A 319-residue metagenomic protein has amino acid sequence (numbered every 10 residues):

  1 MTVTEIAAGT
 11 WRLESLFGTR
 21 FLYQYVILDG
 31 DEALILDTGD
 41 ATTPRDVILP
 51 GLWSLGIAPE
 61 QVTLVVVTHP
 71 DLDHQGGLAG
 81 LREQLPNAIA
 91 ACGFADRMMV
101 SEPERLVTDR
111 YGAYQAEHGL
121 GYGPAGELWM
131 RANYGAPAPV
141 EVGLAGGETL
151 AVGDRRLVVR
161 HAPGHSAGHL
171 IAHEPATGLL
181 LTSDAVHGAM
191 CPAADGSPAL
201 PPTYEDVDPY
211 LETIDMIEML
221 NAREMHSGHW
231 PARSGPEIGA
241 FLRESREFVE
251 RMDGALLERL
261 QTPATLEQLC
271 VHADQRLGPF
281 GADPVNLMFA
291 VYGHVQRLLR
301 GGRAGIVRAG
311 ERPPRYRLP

Functional and structural regions predicted by a protein language model:
T2-E5, D46, W53, E60-T63 (+10 more regions): A structural signal for the main folded, soluble domain(s) of proteins
T2-I57, A172-G188: Conserved beta-strand hairpin/beta-sheet module of binuclear metal-dependent hydrolase folds, prominently
E5-W11, E127-N133, G153-R155: Short Pro/Gly-enriched beta-strand edge/turn motifs at strand-loop
G9, I27, D37, H69 (+9 more regions): Divalent metal-coordination and catalytic microenvironments
A33, D40-T43, R156-L242, E247-F248: Metallo-beta-lactamase
D40-R45, W53-L150: Active-site HxH/HxHxD metal-binding segment of metal-dependent hydrolases
Q75, Y210, V291: Aromatic/hydrophobic pocket-lining residues that form the small-molecule binding cavity in soluble enzyme cores
G254-P319: C-terminal regulatory/interaction regions
